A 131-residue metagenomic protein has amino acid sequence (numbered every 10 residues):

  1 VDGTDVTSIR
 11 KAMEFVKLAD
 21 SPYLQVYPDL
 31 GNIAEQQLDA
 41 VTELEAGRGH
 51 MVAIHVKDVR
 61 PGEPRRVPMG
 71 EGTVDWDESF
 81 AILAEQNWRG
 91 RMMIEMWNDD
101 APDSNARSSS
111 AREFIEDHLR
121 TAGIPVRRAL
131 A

Functional and structural regions predicted by a protein language model:
I9-L24, P28, I33-A131: Histidine-acidic metal/acid-base catalytic patches
